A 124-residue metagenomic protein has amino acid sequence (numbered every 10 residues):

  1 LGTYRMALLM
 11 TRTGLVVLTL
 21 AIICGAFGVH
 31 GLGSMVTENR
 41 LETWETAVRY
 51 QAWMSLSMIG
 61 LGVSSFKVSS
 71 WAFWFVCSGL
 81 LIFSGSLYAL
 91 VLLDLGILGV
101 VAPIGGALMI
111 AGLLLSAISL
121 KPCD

Functional and structural regions predicted by a protein language model:
G2-D124: Polytopic transmembrane helical bundles with strong interfacial aromatic enrichment
